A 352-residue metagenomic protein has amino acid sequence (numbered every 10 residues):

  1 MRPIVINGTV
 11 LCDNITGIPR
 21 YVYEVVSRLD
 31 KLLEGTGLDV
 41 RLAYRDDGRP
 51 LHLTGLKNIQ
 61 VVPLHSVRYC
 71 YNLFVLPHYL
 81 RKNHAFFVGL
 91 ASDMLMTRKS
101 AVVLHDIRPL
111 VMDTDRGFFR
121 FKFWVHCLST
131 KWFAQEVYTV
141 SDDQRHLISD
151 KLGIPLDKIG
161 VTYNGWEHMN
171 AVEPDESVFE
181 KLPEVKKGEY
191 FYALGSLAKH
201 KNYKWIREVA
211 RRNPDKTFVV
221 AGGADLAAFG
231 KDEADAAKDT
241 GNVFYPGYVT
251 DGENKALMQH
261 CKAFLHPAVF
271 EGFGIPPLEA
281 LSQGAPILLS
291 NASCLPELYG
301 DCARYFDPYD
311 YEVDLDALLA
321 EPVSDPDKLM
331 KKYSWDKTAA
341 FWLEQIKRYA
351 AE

Functional and structural regions predicted by a protein language model:
M1-E352: Carbohydrate transferase catalytic cores enriched for Leloir-type hexosyltransferases
